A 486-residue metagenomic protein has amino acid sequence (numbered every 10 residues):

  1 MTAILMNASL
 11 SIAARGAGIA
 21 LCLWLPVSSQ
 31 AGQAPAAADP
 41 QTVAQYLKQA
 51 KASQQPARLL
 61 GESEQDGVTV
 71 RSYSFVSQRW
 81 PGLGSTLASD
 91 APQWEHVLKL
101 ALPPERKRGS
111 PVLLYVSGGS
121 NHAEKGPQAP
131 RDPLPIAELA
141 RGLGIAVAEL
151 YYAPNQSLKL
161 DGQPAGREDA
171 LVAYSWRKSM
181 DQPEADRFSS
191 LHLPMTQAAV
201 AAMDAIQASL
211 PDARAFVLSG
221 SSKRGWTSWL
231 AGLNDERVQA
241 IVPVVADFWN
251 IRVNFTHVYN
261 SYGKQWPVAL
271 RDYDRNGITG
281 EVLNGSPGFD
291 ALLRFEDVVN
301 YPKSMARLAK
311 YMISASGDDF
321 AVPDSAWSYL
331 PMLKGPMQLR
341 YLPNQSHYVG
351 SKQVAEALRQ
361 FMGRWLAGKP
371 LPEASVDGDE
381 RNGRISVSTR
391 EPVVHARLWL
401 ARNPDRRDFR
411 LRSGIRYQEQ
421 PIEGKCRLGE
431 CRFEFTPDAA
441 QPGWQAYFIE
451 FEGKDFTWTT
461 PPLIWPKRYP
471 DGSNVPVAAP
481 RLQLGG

Functional and structural regions predicted by a protein language model:
A50-R106, L150: N-terminal cap/lid segment of alpha/beta-hydrolase-fold proteins
G109-G119: Short beta-strand element of the alpha/beta-hydrolase
N121-A123, Q128, A137, I145-Q197 (+1 more regions): Cap/lid segment of the alpha/beta-hydrolase catalytic domain
D181-Q197, A201-S222: Gly/Ser-rich "nucleophile elbow"/oxyanion-hole loop immediately N-terminal to the catalytic nucleophile in hydrolases
G220-L230: Glycine-rich nucleophile elbow surrounding the catalytic serine of serine-hydrolase chemistry
L230-E281, R340-P343, V349-Q353: Hydrolase active-site cap/lid region
P287-P343, T389-V394: Serine-hydrolase catalytic core
Q360-L400, Q418-K425, G429-E430: Surface beta-strand/loop "capping" patches
